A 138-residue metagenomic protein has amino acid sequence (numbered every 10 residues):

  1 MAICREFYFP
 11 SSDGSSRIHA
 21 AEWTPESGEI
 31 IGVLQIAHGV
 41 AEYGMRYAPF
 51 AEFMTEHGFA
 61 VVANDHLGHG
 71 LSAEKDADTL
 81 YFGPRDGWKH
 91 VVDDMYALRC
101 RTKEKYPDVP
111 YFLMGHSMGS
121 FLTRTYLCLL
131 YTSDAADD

Functional and structural regions predicted by a protein language model:
M1-T24: N-terminal cap/lid segment of alpha/beta-hydrolase-fold proteins
P25-V33: Proline/glycine-enriched tight loop/beta-turn segments at coil->beta junctions that connect or precede beta-strands
G39-E42: Active-site glycine-rich loops that stabilize anionic/oxyanionic intermediates across multiple enzyme folds
T55-K75: Conserved alpha/beta-hydrolase
G83-K103: Alpha/beta-hydrolase active-site loop
Y106-H116: Alpha/beta-hydrolase fold nucleophile elbow
S120-L129: Short glycine-enriched nucleophile-adjacent loop and the immediately C-terminal alpha-helix near the catalytic center
Y131-D138: Conserved small/polar residues in nucleotide/adenosyl-binding loops
